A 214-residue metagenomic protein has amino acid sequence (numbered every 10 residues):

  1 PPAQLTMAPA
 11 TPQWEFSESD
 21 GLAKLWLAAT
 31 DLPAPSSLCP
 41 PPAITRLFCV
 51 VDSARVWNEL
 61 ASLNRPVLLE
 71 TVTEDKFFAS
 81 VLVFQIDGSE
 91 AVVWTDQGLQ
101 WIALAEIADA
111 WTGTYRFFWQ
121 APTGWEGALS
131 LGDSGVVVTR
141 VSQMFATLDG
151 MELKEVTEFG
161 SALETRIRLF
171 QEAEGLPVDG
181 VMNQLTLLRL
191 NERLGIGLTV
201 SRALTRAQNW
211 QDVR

Functional and structural regions predicted by a protein language model:
P1-L68, F77, V93: Cysteine-nucleophile protease catalytic domains, especially the papain-like/related folds used in DUB/UBL proteases
P1-T30, E164, E172, L185-L187 (+1 more regions): Active-site-adjacent structural segments surrounding the nucleophilic cysteine of cysteine proteases and isopeptidases
S19-W26, P66, S80, L104 (+5 more regions): Extracytoplasmic/secreted envelope proteins and their assembly/folding machinery, especially bacterial periplasmic
W26-P33, T71, W111, Y115 (+3 more regions): Sec/Tat-exported extracytoplasmic proteins
S62-P66, F77-F78, I86-G88, T112 (+1 more regions): Extracytoplasmic
E70-T71, D75-L99: Catalytic nucleophile-His microenvironment captured as a short glycine-rich beta-strand/loop that brackets
W94-T95, L99-G127: Primarily N-terminal secretory
L129-V138, Q143-R193, T199-A203: Short acidic, glycine/serine/threonine-rich helix-capping segments at coil-helix boundaries
